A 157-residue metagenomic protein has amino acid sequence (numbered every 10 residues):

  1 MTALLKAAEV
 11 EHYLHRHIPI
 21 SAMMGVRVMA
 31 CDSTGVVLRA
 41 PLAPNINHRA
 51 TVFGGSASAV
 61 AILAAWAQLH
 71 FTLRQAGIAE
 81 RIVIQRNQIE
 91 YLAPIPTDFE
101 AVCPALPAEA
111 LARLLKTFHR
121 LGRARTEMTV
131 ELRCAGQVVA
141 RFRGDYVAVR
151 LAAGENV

Functional and structural regions predicted by a protein language model:
M1-Y13: Polybasic, low-complexity association/targeting segments
S21-M23, S33, A64, I82-R86 (+2 more regions): Short connector loops at helix/strand junctions that flank enzyme active sites, especially segments positioning acidic
A22-V26, Q85-E90, R113-L115: Short structured motifs
M23-V52: Catalytic strand-loop segment that frames the active site of acyl-thioester-processing enzymes
L38, Q85-N87, A101, T126-M128 (+1 more regions): Hydrophobic residues positioned within well-ordered beta-strands of beta-sheet architectures
G55-A76: Active-site helix/loop of acyl-thioester processing domains in fatty-acid/polyketide metabolism, spanning hotdog-fold
L69-A108: Hydrophobic beta-strand-centered segment that forms part of the acyl-chain substrate-binding groove
I95-P96, L106-V157: HotDog/MaoC-like acyl-thioester-processing domains
